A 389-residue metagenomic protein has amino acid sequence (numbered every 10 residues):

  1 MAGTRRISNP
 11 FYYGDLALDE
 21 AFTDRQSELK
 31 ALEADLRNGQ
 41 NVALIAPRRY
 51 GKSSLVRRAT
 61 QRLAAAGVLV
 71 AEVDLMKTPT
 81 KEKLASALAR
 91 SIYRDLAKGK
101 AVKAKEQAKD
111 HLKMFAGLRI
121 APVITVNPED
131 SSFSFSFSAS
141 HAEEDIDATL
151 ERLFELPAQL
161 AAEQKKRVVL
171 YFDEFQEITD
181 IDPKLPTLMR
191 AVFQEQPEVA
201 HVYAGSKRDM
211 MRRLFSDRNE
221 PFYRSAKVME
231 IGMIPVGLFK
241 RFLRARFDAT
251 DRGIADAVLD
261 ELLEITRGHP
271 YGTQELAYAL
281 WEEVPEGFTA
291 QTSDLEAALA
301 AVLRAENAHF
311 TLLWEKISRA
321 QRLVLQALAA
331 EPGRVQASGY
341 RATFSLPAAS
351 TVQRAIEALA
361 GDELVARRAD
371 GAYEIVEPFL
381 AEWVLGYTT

Functional and structural regions predicted by a protein language model:
M1-V42, P47: A short, basic N-terminal segment
A2-N9, A162, Q194, A257 (+2 more regions): C-terminal leucine-rich, beta-strand-based interaction scaffolds used for sensing/assembly
L36-R37, R267, W281, Q326-G333: Short, locally clustered residues in the helix-turn-helix/winged-helix DNA-binding domain
N41, P47-Y50, S54-V168, V199: P-loop NTPase nucleotide-binding core
S54, A200-H201, G205-F247: Alpha-helical sensor/transducer elements of the RecA-like P-loop NTPase core
R62, L188, A279, A358-G361: Alpha-helical DNA-recognition elements
G117, R241-H309: Amphipathic alpha-helical "lid/sensor" segments that cap RecA-like P-loop NTPase cores
A162-Y171, E177-I181, M189-N219: Sensor-1/coupling segment of RecA-like P-loop NTPase cores
